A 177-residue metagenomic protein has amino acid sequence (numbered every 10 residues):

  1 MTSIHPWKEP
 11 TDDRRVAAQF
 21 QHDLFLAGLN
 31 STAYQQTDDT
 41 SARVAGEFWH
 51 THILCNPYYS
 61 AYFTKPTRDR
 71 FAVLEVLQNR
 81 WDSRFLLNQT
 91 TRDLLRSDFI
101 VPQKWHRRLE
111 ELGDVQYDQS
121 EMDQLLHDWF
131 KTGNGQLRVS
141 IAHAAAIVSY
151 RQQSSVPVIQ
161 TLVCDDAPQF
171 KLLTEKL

Functional and structural regions predicted by a protein language model:
M1-L177: Catalytic center-proximal scaffold of phosphoryl-transfer enzymes
